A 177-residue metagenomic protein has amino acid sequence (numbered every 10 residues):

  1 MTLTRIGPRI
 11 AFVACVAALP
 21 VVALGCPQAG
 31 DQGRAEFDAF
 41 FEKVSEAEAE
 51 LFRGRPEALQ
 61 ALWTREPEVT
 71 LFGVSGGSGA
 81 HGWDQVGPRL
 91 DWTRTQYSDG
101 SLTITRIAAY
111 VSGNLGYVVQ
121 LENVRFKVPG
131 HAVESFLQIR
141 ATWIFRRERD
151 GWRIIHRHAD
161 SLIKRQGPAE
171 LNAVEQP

Functional and structural regions predicted by a protein language model:
M1-I6: N-terminal secretory signal peptides that target proteins for export/translocation
A11-V22: Bacterial N-terminal signal peptides
P20-R65, N114, E170-P177: Short, low-complexity N-terminal intrinsically disordered segments enriched in polar/charged residues
A35-A39, P56-G113, L121, S135-F136: A solvent-exposed, acidic/Ser-Thr-rich amphipathic alpha-helical stretch
I107-V111, A159-L162, L171-Q176: Glycine-rich beta-strand-turn "strand-cap" elements at beta-sheet edges
Y117, Q138-P168: Short beta-strand edge/turn micro-motifs at domain boundaries
Q120-K127: Generic short beta-strand segments
P129-H131: Extracellular loop and loop/strand-boundary signature of outer-membrane beta-barrel proteins
